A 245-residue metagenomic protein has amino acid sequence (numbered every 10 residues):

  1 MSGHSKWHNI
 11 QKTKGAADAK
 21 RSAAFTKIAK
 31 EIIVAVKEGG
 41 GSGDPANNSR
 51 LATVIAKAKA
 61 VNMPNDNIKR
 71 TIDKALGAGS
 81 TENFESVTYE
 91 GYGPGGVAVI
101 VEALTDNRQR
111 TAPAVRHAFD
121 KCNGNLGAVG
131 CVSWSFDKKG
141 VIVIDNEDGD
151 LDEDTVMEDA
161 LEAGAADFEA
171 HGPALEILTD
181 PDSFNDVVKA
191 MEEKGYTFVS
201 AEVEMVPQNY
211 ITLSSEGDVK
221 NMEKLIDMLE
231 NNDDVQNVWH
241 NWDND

Functional and structural regions predicted by a protein language model:
M1-G127, V132-V143, H240-D243: N-terminal cationic and glycine-rich segments that engage phosphates or anionic surfaces
V141-D245: Positively charged, low-complexity, intrinsically disordered RNA-binding extensions
